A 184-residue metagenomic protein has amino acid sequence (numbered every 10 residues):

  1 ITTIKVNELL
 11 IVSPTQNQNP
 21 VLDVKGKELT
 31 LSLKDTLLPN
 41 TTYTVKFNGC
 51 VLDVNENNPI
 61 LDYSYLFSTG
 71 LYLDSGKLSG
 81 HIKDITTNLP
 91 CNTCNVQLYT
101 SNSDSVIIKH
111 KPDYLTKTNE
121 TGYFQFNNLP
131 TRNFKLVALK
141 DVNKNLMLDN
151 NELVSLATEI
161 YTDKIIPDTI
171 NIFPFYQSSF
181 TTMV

Functional and structural regions predicted by a protein language model:
I1-T121, Q125-N128, N133-V137, N151 (+1 more regions): Acidic, low-complexity Ser/Thr/Gly/Pro-rich repeat segments typical of extracellular/periplasmic and surface-exposed
L61, K140-S179: Structured interaction patches on ligand/partner-binding surfaces of diverse proteins
